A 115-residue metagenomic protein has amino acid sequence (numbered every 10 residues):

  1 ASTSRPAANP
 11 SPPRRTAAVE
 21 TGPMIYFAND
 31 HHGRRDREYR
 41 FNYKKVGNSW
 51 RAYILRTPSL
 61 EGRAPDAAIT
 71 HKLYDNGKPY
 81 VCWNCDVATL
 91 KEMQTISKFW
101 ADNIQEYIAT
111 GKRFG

Functional and structural regions predicted by a protein language model:
A1-V19: Charge-rich, low-complexity N-terminal segments
R5, R35-E38, F99, G115: Long, contiguous binding/interaction regions
A17-C85: Compact alpha/beta protein-protein interaction domains typified by the UBC
D66-G115: Domain-level detector for trafficking modules
